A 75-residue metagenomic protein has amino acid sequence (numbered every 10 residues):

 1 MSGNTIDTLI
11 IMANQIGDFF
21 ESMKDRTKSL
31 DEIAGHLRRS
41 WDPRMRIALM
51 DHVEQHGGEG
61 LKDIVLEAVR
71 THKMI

Functional and structural regions predicted by a protein language model:
S2-I75: A domain-level signal for the structural core that forms small-molecule/cofactor-binding pockets and catalytic centers
